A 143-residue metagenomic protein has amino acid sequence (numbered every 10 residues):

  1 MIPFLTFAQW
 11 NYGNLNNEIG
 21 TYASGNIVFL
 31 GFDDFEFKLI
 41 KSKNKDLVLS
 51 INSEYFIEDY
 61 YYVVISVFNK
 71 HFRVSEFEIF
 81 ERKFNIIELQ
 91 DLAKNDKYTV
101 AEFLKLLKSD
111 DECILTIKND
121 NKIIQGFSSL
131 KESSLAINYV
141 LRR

Functional and structural regions predicted by a protein language model:
P3-L5: N-terminal signal peptide c-region/cleavage motif recognized by signal peptidases
A8-R143: A generic "folded-domain core" signal
